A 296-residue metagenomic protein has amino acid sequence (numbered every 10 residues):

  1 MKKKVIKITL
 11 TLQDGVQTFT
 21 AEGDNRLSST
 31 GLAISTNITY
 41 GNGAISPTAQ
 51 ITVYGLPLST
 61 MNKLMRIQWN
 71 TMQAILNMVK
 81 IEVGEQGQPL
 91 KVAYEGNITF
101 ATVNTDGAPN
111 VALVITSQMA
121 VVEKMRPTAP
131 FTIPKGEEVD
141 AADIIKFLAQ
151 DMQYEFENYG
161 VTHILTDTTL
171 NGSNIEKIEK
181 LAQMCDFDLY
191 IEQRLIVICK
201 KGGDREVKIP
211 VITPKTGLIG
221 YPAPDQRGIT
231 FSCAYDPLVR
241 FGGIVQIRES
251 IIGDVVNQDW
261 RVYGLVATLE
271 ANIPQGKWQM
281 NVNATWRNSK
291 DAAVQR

Functional and structural regions predicted by a protein language model:
M1-L113, A271-Q275: Assembly/oligomerization scaffold segments
T9-Q13, E22, S35-G41, T52-Y54 (+8 more regions): A structural detector for beta-sheet-dominated domains
G43-N70, K201-R296: An acidic/polar, Gly/Ser/Thr-rich interaction patch typically located in mid-to-C-terminal regions of proteins
A49-L56, M72-I75, S117, A129-E155 (+2 more regions): Amphipathic, non-transmembrane alpha-helical segments in extracytoplasmic/periplasmic proteins
P89-K91, A108, I191, R240 (+1 more regions): A cross-taxa feature marking solvent-exposed loop/turn segments within ectodomains of secreted and single-pass membrane
T102, V121, V266-L269: A generic structural motif
T105-K124, D151-A223: Short beta-strand-centered interaction patches in the first periplasmic/extracellular domains of large envelope
T128-F131, N158-T166, A293-R296: Conserved "landmark" site that anchors the functional core of diverse proteins
